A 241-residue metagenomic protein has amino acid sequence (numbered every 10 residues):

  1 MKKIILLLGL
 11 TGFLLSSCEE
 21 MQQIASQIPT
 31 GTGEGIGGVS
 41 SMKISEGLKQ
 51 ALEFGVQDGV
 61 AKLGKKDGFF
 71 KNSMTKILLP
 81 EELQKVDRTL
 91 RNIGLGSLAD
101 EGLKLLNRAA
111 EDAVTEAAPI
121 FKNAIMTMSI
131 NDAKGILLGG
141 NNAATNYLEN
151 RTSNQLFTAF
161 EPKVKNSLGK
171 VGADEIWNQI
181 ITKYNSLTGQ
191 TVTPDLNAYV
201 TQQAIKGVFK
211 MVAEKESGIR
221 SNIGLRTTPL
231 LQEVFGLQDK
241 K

Functional and structural regions predicted by a protein language model:
M1-I4: Positively charged n-region of N-terminal signal peptides that target proteins for export
L6-L10: Hydrophobic helical h-region of N-terminal Sec-dependent signal peptides in bacterial secretory/periplasmic proteins
L14-S17: C-terminal motif of bacterial Sec signal peptides marking the signal peptidase cleavage site
E19-Q22: Bacterial signal peptide processing site
S26-L105: N-terminal Sec/ER secretory leader and immediately downstream segment of secreted/extracellular precursors
G59, S129, I223: Residue-level signature of catalytic and energy-coupling elements of molecular machines, predominantly ATP/GTP-dependent
G96-S167: Mid-length scaffold segments of soluble, non-membrane domains
G139-A159, K163-N166, K170-K241: Amphipathic, charged alpha-helical segments and their helix-to-coil junctions in extracytoplasmic/peripheral assemblies
